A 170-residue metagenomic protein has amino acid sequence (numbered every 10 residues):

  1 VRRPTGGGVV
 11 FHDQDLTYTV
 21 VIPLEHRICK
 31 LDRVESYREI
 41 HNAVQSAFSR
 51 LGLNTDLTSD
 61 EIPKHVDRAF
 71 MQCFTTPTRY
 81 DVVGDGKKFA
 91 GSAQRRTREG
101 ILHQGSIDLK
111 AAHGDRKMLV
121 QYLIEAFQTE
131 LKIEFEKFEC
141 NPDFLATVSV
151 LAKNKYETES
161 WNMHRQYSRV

Functional and structural regions predicted by a protein language model:
V1-C29: A glycine-rich, hydrophobic loop/mini-helix early in the fold
D13-D15, P77, L102: Short, solvent-exposed loop/turn segments at the edges of secondary structure
V20-Y37, G105-H113: Short histidine-centered catalytic/ligand-binding loop motif
R33-R50, K117-A126: Long, well-ordered alpha-helical scaffolding segments within enzyme catalytic domains, especially pronounced
L57-T78, F144-V150: Beta-rich nucleic-acid/ligand-interaction surfaces
Q72-A93: Aromatic/basic-lined ligand-recognition segments that form π-stacking hydrophobic pockets flanked by Lys/Arg to engage
V83, R95-V170: C-terminal accessory segment of soluble enzyme catalytic cores
